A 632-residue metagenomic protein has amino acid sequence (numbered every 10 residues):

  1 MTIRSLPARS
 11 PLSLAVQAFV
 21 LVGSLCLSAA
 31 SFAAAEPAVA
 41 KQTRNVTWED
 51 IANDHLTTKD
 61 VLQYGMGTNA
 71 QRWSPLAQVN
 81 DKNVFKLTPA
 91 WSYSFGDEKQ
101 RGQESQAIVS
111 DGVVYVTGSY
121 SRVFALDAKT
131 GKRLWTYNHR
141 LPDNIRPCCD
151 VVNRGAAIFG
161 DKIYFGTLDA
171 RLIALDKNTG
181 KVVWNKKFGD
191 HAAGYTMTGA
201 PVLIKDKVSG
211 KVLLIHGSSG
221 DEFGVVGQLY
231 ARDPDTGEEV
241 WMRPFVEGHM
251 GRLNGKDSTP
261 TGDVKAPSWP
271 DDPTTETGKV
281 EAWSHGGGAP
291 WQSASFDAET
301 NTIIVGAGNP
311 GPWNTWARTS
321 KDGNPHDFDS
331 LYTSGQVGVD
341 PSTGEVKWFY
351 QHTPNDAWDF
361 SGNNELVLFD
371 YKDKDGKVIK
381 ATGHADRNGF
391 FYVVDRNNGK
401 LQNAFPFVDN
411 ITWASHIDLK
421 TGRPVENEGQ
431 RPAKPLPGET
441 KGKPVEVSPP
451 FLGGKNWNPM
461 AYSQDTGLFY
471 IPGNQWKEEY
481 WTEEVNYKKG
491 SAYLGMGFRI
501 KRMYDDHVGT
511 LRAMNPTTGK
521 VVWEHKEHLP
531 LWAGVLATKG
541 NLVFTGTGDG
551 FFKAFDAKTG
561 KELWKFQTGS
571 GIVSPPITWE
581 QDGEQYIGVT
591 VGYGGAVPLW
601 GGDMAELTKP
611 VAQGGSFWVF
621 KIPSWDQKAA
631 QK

Functional and structural regions predicted by a protein language model:
S13-A29: Bacterial N-terminal signal peptides
E36-P89, N254, T259-G262, Q430-L436 (+2 more regions): Blade/loop signatures of beta-propeller domains
V61-G65, Q100-R122, P147-R171, T196-E222 (+8 more regions): Repeat-blade elements of multi-bladed beta-propeller folds
A70-G189, T538: N-terminal cofactor/phosphate-binding cores enriched in small/glycine residues, especially glycine-rich loops such as
Y93-I108, T136-A157, N185-L203, F223 (+11 more regions): Extracytoplasmic beta-rich repeat domains
L175, G227-E238, N324-P325, D329-G344 (+3 more regions): Beta-propeller blade signature
G473-Q475, M503-K561: Loop/turn-rich, solvent-exposed surfaces of beta-rich toroidal or solenoidal domains
I577-K632: Blade-level signature of beta-propeller repeat domains, shared across WD40, Kelch, NHL, RCC1 and BNR/Asp-box propellers
